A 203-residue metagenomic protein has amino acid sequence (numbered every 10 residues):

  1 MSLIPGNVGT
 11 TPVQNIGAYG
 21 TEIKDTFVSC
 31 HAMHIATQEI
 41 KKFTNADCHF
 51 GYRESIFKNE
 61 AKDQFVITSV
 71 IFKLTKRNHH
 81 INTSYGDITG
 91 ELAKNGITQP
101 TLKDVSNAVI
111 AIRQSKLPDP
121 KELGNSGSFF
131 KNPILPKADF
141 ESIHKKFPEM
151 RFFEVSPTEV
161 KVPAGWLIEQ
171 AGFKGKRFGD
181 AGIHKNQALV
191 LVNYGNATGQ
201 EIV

Functional and structural regions predicted by a protein language model:
M1-S29: A gly/ser-rich beta-alpha-beta helix-loop segment of oxidoreductase catalytic cores
I40-Q200: Phosphate/pyrophosphate- and phosphate-bearing ligand-binding catalytic cores of soluble enzymes
V203: Conserved glycine-rich phosphate/nucleotide-binding loop and adjacent Mg2+-coordinating catalytic segment
